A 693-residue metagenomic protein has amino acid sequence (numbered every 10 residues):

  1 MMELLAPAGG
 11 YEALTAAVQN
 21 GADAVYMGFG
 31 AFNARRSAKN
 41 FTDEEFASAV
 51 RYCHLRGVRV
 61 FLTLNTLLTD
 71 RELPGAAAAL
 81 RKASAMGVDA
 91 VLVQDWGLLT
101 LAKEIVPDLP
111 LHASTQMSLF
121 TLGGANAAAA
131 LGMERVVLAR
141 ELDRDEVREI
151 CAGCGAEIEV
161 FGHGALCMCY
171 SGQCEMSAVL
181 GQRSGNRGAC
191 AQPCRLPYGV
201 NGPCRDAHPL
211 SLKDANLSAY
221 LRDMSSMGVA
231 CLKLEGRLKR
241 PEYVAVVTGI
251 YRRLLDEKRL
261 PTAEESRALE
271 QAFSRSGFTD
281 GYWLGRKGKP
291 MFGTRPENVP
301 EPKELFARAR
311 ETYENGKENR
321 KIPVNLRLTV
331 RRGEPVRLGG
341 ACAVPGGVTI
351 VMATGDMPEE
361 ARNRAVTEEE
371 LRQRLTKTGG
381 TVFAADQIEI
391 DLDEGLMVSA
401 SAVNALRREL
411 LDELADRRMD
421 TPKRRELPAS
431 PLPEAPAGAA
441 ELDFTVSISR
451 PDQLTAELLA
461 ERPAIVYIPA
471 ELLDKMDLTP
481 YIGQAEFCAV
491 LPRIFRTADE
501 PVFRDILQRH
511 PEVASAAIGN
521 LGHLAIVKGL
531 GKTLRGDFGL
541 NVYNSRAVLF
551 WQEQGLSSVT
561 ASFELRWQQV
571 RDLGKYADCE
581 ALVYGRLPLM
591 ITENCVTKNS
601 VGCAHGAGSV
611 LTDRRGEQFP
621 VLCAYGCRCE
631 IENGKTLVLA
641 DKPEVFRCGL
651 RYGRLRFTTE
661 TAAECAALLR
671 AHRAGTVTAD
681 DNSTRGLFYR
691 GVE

Functional and structural regions predicted by a protein language model:
M1-L119, V137-E141, E146-C231, L238-E693: Active-site pocket-lining/capping segments in soluble small-molecule metabolic enzymes
E134: Long, basic N-terminal domains or extensions that often function in RNA/ssDNA interaction or organelle/cellular
